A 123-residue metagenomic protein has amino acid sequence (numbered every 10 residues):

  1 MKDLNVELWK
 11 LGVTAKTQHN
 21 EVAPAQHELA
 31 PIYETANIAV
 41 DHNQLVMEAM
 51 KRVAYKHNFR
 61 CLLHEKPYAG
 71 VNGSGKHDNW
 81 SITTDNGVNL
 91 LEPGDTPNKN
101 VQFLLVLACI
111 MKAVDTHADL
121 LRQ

Functional and structural regions predicted by a protein language model:
M1-L63, Y68-Q123: Glycine-rich, acidic/polar active-site loops that bind/position phosphate-bearing ligands
